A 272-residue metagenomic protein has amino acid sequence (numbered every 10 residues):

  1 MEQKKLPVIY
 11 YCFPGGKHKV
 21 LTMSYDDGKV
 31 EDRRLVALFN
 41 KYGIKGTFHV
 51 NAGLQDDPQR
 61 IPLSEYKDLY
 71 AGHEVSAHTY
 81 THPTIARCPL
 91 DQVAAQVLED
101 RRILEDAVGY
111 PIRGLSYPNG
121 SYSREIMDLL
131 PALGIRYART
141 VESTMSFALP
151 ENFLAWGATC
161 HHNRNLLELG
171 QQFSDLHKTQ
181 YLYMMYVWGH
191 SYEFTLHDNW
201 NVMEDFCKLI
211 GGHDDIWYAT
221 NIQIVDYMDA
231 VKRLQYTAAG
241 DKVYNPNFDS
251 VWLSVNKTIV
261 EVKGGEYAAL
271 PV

Functional and structural regions predicted by a protein language model:
M1-R33: Boundary/entry segment of secreted carbohydrate-active catalytic domains
E2-G15, K41, D56, Y137-S146 (+2 more regions): C-terminal domain-boundary segment and adjacent tail
T22, E74, I216: Hydrophobic "anchor" residues on beta-strands that sit immediately upstream of conserved functional sites
Y25-G28, T79, S191, N221: Active-site metal-binding loops of divalent metal-dependent hydrolases
K29, N163, Y192-T195: Short acidic, S/G/P-rich loop/turn micro-motifs used as interaction or catalytic elements
V30-R34, S123-I126, W252: Short, well-ordered alpha-helical microsegments
N40-R136, E142-C160, Y183-S191: Metal-dependent polysaccharide deacetylase catalytic core of the NodB/CE4 family, i.e., the active-site-bearing domain
A107-V108, A132-V141, H161-L182, E204-I210: Catalytic-core region of carbohydrate-active enzymes that cleave or remodel glycosidic bonds
